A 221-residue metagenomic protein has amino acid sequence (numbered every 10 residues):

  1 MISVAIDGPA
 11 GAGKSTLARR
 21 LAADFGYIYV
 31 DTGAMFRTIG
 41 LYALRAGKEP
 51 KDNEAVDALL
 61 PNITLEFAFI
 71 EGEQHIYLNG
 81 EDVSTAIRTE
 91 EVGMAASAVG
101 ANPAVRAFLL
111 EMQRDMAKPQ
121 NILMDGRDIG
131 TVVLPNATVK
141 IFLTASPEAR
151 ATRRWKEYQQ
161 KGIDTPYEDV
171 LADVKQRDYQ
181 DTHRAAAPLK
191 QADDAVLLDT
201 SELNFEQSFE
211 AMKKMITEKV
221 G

Functional and structural regions predicted by a protein language model:
M1-S3, P119: Pre-Walker A (Motif I) flank of P-loop NTPase domains
I6: Hydrophobic anchor at the beta1->P-loop junction of P-loop NTPases
G11: Walker A (P-loop) phosphate-binding loop of P-loop NTPases
K14: Conserved lysine of the Walker
L17: Hydrophobic positions on the alpha1 helix immediately C-terminal to the Walker A/P-loop
A23-T89: N-terminal phosphate/diphosphate-binding loop that engages ATP/GTP or pyrophosphate donors across diverse enzyme folds
A68, Q113-Q120, V132, N136 (+1 more regions): Small-molecule kinase domains that catalyze NTP-dependent phosphoryl transfer to phosphate-bearing small molecules
S84-K161: ATP-dependent NMP and nucleoside kinases share a basic, alpha-helical "lid"
